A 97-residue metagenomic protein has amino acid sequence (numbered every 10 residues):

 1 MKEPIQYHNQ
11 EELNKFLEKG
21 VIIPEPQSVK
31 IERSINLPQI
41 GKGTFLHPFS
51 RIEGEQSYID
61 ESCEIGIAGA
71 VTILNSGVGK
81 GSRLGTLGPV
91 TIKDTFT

Functional and structural regions predicted by a protein language model:
M1-T97: Domain-scale signature associated with acetyltransferase and cell-envelope carbohydrate enzymes
